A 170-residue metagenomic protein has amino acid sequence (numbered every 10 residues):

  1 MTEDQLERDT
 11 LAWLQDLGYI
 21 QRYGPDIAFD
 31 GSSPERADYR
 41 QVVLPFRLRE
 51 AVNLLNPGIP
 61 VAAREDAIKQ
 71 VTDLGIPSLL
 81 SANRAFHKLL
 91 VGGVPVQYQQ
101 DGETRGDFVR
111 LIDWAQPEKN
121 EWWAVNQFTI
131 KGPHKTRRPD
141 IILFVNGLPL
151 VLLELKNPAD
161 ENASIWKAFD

Functional and structural regions predicted by a protein language model:
M1-D170: An alpha-helical interface "stripe"
